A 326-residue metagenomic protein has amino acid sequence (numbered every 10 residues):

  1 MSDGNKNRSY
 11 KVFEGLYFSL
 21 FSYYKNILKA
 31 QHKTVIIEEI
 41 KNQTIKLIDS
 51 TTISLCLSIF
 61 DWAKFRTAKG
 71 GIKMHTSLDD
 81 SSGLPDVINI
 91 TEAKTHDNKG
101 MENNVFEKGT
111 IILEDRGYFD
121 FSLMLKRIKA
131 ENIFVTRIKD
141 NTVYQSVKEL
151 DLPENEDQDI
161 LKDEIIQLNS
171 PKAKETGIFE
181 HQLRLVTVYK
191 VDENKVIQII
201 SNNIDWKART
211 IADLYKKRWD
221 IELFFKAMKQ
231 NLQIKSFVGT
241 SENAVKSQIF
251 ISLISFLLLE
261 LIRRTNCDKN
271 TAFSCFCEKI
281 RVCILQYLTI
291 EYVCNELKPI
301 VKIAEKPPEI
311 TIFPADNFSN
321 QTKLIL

Functional and structural regions predicted by a protein language model:
S2-L28, V35-L326: Single, function-defining residue in the core of a domain
